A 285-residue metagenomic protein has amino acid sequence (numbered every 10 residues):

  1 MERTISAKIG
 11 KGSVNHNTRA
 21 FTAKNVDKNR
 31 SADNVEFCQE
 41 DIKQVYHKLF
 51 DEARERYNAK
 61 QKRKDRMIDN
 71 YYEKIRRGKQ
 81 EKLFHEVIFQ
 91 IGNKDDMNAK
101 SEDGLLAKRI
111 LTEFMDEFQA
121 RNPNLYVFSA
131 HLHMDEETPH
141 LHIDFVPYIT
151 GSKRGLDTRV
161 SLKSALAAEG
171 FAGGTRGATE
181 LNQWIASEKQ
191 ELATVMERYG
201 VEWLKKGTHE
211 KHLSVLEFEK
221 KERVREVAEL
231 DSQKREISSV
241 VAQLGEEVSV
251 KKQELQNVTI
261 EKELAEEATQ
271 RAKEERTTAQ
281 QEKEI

Functional and structural regions predicted by a protein language model:
M1-E284: N-terminal nicking endonuclease/strand-transfer module with a His-rich metal-binding environment and a catalytic Tyr
